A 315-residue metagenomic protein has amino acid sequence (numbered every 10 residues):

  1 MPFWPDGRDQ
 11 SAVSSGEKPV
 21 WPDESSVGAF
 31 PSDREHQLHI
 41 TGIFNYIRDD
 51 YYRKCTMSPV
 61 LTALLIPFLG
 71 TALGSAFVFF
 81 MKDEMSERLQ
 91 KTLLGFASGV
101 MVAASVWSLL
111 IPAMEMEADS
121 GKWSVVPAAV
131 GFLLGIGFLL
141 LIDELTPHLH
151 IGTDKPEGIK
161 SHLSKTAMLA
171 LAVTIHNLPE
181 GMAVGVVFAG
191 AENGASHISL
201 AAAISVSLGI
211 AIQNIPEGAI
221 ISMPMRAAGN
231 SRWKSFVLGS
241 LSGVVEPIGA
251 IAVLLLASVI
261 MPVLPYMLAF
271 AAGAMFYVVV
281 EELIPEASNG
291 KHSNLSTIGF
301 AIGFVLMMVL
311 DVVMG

Functional and structural regions predicted by a protein language model:
M1, R8-S11, E17, E24-F30 (+1 more regions): Intrinsically disordered, metal-sensing/regulatory segments
